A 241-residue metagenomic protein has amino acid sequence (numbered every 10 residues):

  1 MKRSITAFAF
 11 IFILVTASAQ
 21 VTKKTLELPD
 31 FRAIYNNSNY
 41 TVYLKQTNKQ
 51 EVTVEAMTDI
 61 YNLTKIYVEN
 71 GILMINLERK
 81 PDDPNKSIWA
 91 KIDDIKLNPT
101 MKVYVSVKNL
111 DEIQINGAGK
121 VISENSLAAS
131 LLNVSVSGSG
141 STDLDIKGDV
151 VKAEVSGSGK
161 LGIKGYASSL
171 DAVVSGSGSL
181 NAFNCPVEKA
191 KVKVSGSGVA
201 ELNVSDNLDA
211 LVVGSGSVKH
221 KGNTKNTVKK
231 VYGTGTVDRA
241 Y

Functional and structural regions predicted by a protein language model:
K2-A9: Sec-dependent signal peptide recognition, specifically the positively charged N-region followed immediately by
I5, Q20-N116, K120-N133, D145-V150 (+3 more regions): Acidic (Asp/Glu) and glycine-rich low-complexity loops/linkers that are typically intrinsically disordered
F10-S18: Hydrophobic h-region of N-terminal signal peptides that target proteins for export in Gram-negative bacteria
S139, V150-K152: Mid-length scaffold segments of soluble, non-membrane domains
L161-Y241: Short, surface-exposed interaction patches in beta-rich subdomains that mediate adhesion/assembly near membranes
